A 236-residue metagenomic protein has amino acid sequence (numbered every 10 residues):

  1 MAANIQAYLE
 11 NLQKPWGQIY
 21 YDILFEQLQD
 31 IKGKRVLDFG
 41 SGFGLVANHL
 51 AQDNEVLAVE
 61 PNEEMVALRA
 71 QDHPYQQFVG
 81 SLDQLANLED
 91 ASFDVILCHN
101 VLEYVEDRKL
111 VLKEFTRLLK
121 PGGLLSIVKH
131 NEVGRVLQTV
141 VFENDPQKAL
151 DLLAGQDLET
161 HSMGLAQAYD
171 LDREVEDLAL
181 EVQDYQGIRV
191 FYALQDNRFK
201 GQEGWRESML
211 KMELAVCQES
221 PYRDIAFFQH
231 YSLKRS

Functional and structural regions predicted by a protein language model:
M1-K34, L45-H49, M65-L68, D196: Conserved class I S-adenosyl-L-methionine
F43-Q84: Class I SAM-dependent methyltransferase SAM/SAH-binding core
A86-V95: A short acidic, Gly/Pro-enriched loop at the edge of an enzyme's catalytic core that lines a small-molecule cofactor
V95-D107: A short SAM/SAH-binding and catalytic strip from SAM-dependent methyltransferases
K109-L124: A short glycine-rich, Lys/Arg-flanked "PGG" loop and its adjoining helix->strand segment in the class I
S126-D151: Conserved class I S-adenosyl-L-methionine
S162-A179, Y185: Short alpha-helix
D184-S236: A C-terminal cap/extension of S-adenosyl-L-methionine-dependent methyltransferases that defines the acceptor-substrate
